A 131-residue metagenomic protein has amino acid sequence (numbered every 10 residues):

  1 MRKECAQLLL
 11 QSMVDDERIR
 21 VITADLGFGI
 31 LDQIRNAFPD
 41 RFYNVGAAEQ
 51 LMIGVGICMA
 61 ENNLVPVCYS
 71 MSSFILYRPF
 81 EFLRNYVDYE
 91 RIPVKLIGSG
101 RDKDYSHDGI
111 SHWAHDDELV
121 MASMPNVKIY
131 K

Functional and structural regions predicted by a protein language model:
M1-K131: Thiamine diphosphate
